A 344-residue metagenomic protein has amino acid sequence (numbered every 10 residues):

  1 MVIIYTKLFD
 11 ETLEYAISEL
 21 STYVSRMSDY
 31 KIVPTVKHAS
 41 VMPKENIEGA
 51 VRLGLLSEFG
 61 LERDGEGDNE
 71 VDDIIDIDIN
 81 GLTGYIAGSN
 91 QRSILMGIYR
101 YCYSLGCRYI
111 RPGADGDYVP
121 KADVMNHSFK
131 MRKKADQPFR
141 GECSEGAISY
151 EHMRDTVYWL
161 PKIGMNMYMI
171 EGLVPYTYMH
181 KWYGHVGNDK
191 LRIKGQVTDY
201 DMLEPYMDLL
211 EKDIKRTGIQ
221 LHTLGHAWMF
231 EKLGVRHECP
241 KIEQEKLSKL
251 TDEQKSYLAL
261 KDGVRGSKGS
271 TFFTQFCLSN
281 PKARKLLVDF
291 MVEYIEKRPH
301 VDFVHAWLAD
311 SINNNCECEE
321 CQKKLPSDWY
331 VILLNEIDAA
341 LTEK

Functional and structural regions predicted by a protein language model:
M1-K134: Contiguous, structured surface segment used for ligand recognition
F9, S28, K37-S40, K44 (+2 more regions): Aromatic-lined carbohydrate-binding surfaces of glycoside hydrolases
